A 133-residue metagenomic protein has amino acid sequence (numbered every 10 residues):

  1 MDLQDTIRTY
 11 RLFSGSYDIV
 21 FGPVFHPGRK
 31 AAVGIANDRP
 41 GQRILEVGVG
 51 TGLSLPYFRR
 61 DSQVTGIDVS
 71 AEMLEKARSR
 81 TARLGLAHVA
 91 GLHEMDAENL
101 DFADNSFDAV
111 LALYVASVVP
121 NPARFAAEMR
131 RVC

Functional and structural regions predicted by a protein language model:
M1-R39, L53, K76, R83: Conserved class I S-adenosyl-L-methionine
R43-N99: Class I SAM-dependent methyltransferase SAM/SAH-binding core
S70, D101-A103, P120: GHKL-family ATP-binding catalytic core of two-component histidine kinases
M95-A109: A short acidic, Gly/Pro-enriched loop at the edge of an enzyme's catalytic core that lines a small-molecule cofactor
A109-N121: A short SAM/SAH-binding and catalytic strip from SAM-dependent methyltransferases
A123-C133: A short glycine-rich, Lys/Arg-flanked "PGG" loop and its adjoining helix->strand segment in the class I
